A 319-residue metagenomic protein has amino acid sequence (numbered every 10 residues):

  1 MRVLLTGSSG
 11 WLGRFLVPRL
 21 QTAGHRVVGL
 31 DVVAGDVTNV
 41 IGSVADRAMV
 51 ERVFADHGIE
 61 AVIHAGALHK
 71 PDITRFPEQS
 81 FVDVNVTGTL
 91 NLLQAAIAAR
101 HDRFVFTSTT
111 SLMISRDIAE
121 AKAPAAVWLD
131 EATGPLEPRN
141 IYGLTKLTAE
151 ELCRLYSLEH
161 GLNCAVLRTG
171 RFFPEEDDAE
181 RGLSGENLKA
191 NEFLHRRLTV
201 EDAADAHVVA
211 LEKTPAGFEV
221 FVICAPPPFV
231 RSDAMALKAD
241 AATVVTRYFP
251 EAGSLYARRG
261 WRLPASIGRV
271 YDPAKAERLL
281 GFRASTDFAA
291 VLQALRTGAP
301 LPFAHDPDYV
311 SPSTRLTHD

Functional and structural regions predicted by a protein language model:
V3-A23: N-terminal Rossmann NAD(P)H-binding glycine-rich loop of SDR-like oxidoreductase domains
V44-V84: NAD(P)H-binding glycine-rich loop region in Rossmannoid oxidoreductase-like domains and their noncatalytic homologs
I73-T74, A132-P138, V166-D202: A conserved pocket-lining segment of Rossmann-fold NAD(P)-dependent short-chain dehydrogenase/reductase
L90-R139: Conserved Rossmann-fold NAD(P)-dependent oxidoreductase catalytic core, especially the SDR/UDP-sugar
E137-C164: Active-site Tyr-X1-5-Lys
E159-N163, P174-L188, A210-F221: Glycine/proline-rich active-site loop of Rossmann-fold NAD(P)-dependent oxidoreductases
A204-P264, P273, R278-L279, D306-P307 (+1 more regions): Mid/C-terminal beta-alpha module of Rossmann-like enzyme folds, strongest in SDR-family dehydrogenases/epimerases
I267, P273-L279, T286-D319: Amphipathic terminal alpha-helices
